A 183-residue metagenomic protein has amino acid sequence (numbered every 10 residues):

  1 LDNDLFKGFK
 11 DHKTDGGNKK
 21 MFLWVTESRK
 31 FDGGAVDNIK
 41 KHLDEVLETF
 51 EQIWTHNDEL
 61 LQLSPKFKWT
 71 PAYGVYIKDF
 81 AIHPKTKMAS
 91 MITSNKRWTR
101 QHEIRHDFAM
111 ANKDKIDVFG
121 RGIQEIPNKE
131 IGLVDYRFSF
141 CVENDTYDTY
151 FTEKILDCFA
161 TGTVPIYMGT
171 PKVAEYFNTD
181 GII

Functional and structural regions predicted by a protein language model:
L1-I183: Nucleotide-sugar donor-binding catalytic core of glycosyltransferases
